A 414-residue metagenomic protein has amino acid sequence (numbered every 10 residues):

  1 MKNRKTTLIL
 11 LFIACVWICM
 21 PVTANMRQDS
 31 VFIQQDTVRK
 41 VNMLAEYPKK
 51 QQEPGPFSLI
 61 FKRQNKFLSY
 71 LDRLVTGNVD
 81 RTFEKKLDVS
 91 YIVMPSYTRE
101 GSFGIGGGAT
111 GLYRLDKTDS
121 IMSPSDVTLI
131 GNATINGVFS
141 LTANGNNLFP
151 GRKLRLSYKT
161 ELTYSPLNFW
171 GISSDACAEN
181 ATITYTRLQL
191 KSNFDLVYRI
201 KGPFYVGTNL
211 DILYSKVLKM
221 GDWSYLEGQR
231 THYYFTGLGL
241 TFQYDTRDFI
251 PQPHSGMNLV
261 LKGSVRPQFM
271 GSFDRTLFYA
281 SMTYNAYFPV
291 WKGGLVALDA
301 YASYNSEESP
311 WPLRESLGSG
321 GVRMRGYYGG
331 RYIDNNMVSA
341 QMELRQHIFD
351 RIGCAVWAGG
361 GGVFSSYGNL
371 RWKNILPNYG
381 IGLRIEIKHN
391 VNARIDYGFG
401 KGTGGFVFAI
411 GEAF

Functional and structural regions predicted by a protein language model:
M1-V31, T37: Bacterial Sec-dependent N-terminal signal peptides
D29, D36-L71, G77-N78, L87-S90 (+3 more regions): Transmembrane beta-strand segments of outer-membrane beta-barrel domains in Gram-negative and organellar OMPs
G77-L87, L115-P124, P150-R155, G202-P203 (+5 more regions): Short loop/turn motifs that connect adjacent beta-strands in outer-membrane beta-barrel proteins
D80-Y91, S96-Y234, N392, G400-F414: Gram-negative/organellar outer-membrane beta-barrel architecture
Y91-V93, V127-G131, L156-T160, V206-L210 (+7 more regions): Membrane-embedded beta-strand positions of outer-membrane beta-barrel proteins
M94-G106, L129-L141, G151, P267-R275 (+7 more regions): Solvent-exposed loop/turn segments connecting transmembrane beta-strands in outer-membrane beta-barrel proteins
G239-F242, I381-I387, T403-F414: Outer-membrane beta-barrel "beta-signal"
R247-H347: C-terminal outer-membrane beta-barrel translocator/porin domains of Gram-negative envelope proteins and their
